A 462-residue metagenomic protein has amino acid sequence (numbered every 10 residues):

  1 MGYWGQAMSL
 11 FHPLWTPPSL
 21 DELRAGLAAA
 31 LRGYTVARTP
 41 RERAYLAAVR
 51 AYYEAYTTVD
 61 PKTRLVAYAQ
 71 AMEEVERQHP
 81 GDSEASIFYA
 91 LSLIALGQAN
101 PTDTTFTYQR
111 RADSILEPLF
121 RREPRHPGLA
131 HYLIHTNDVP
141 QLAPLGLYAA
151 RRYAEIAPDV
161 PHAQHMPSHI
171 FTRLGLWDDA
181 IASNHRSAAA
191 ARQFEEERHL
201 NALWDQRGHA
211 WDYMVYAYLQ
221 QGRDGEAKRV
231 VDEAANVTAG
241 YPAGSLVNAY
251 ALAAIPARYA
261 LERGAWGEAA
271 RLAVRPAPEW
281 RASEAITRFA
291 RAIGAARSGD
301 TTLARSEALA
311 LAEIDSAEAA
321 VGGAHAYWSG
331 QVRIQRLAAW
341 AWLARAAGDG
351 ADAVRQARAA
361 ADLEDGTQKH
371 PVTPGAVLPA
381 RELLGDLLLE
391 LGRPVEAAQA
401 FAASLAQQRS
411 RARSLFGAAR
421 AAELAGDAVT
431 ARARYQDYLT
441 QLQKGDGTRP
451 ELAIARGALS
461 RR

Functional and structural regions predicted by a protein language model:
M1-H12, A37-T58, G81-N100, E123-N137 (+7 more regions): Amphipathic alpha-helical repeat scaffolds of TPR domains
W4-G5, I87, H131-Y132, H162-M166 (+8 more regions): Alpha-solenoid helical repeat scaffolds
A7-F11, D21-V36, T172, D178-R192 (+6 more regions): TPR/TPR-like (Sel1-like) alpha-helical repeat modules
A25-V36, R64-H79, Y108-E123, L145-Y153 (+2 more regions): Amphipathic alpha-helices of TPR/Sel1-like and other helical repeat/solenoid scaffolds
E76-Q78, F120-R122, R152-D159, A190 (+7 more regions): Solenoid-like repeat scaffolds
